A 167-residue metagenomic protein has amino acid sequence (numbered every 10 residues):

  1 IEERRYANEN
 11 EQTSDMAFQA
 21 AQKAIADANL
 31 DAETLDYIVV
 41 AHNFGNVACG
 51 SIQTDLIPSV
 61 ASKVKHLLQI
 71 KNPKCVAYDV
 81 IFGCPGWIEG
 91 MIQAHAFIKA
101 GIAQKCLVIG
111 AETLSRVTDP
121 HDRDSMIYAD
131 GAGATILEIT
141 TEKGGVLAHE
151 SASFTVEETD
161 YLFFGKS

Functional and structural regions predicted by a protein language model:
I1-N43, V47, K166-S167: Conserved active-site "lid/cap" helical segment
I1-T13, D122, M126-S167: Condensing-enzyme catalytic core mediating Claisen C-C bond formation in acyl metabolism
E2-Q12, V47-K105: Conserved catalytic cysteine-centered active-site region of acyl-thioester-dependent Claisen-condensing enzymes
D31, A96-K105, E138-G145: Secondary-structure boundary elements
A41-N46, I81-G86, G110-S115, A152-S153: Acidic, glycine-rich active-site loops and adjacent beta-strand->loop/helix elements that engage anionic groups
C49-G50, T118-D119, E158: Short glycine-/acidic-enriched loop or helix-start segments at secondary-structure transitions that form or flank
K99-G133: Flexible, glycine-rich active-site loops centered on histidine and acidic residues that chelate a metal or position
